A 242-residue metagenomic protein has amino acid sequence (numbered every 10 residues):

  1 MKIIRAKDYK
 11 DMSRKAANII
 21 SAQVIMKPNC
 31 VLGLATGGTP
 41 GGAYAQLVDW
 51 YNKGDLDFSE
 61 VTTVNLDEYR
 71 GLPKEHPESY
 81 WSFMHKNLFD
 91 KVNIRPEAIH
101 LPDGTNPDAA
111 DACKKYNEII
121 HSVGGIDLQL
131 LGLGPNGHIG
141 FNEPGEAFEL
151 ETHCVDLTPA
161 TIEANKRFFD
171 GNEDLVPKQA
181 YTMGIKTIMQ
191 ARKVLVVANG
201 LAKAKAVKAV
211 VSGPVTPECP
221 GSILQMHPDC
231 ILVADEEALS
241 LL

Functional and structural regions predicted by a protein language model:
M1-L32: N-terminal glycine-/serine-/threonine-rich phosphate-binding loop
M26-N52: Glycine-rich N-terminal segment of FAD-binding domains in flavoprotein oxidoreductases, spanning the beta-loop-helix
G33-G37, N65, P102-D103, L130-L133 (+2 more regions): Short beta-strand segments
Q46-D57, Y80-S82, P144-H153, V215: A glycine- and small-aliphatic-rich helix-loop capping segment at beta-alpha/alpha-beta transitions that lines
L56-Q129: Ligand-binding beta-strand-loop-alpha-helix segment within the catalytic cores of soluble metabolic enzymes
G124-F148: Glycine-rich phosphate-binding loop
G140-I185: Class I SAM-dependent methyltransferase SAM-binding "motif I" and its flanking Rossmann-like core
M183-K186, Q190-L242: ATP/nucleoside-binding phosphotransfer catalytic cores, i.e., glycine-rich phosphate-binding loops
